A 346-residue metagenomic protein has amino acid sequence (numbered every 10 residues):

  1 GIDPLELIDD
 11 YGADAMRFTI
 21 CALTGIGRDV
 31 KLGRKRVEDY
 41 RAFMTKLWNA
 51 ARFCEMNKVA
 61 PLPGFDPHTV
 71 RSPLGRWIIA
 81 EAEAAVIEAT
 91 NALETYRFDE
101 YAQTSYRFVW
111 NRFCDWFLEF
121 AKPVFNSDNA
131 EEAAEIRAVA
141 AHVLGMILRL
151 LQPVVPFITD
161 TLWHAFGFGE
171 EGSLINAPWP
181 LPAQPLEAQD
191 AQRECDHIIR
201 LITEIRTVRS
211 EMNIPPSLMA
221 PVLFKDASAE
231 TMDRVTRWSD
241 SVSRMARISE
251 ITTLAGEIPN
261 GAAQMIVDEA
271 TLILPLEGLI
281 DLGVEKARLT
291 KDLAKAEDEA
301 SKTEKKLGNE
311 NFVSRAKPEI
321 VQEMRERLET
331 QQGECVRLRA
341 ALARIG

Functional and structural regions predicted by a protein language model:
G1-R71, F168-E170, E211-S217, D226-A229 (+2 more regions): Catalytic adenosine-cofactor/nucleotide-binding cores of aminoacyl-tRNA synthetases and other
A15-L23, A51-C54, S105-V109, F117 (+2 more regions): Short alpha-helical scaffolding segments that buttress acidic/His motifs in well-ordered protein cores
C21, A60-T90, L118-T203, D226: Acidic, turn-prone loop/beta-hairpin segments
K31-Y40, A85-S105, I147, P185-R193 (+1 more regions): Extended, non-catalytic structural segments that build the interaction scaffolds of large macromolecular assemblies
E38, F166-G346: C-terminal low-complexity, glycine/proline- and small-hydrophobic-enriched intrinsically disordered tails that act as
A42-E55, G75-A84, Q103-P123, A263-D268 (+2 more regions): Core structural elements
M44, A82, V86, S105-W110 (+5 more regions): Short amphipathic alpha-helical coiled-coil/interface segments
L47, F113, P156, A165 (+2 more regions): Residue-level signal for inorganic ion chemistry
